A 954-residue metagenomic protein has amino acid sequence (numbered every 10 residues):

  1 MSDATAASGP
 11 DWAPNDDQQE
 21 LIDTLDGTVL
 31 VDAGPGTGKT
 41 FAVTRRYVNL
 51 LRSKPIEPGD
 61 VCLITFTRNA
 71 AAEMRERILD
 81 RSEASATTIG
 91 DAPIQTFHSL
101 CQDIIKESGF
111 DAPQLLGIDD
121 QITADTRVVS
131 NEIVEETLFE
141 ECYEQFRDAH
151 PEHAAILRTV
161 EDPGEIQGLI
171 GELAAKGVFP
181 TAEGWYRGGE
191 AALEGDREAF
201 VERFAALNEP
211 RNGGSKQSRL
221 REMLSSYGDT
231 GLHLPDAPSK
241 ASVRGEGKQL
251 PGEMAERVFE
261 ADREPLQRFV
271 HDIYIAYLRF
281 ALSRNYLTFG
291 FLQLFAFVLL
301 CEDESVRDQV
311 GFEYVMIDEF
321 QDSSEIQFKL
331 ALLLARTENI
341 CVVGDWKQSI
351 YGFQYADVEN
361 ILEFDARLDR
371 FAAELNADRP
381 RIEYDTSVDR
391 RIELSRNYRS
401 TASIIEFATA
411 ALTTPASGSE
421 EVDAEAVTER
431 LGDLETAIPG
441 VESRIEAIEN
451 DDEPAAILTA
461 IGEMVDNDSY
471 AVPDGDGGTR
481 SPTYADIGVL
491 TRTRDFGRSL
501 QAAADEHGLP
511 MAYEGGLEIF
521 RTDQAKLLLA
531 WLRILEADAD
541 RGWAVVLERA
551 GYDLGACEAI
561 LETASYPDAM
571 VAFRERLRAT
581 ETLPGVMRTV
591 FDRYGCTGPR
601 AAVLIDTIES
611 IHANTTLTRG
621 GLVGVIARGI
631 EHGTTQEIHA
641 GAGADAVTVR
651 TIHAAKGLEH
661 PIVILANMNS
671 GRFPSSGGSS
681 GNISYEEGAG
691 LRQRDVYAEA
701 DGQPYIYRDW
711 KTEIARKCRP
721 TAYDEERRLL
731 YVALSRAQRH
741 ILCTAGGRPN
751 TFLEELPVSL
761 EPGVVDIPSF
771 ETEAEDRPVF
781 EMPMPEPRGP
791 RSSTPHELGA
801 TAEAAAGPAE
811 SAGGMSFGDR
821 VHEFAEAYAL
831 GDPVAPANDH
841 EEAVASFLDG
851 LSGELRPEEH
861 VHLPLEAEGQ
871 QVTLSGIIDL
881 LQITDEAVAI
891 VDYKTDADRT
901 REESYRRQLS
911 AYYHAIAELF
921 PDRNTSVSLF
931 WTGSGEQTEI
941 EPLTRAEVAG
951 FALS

Functional and structural regions predicted by a protein language model:
S2-E76, M316-I317, Q321-V342, W346-D538 (+2 more regions): Conserved motor-region signature of P-loop NTPase helicases/translocases
S2-T37, F41-A42, D60-C62, E161-M316 (+3 more regions): Accessory N-terminal region flanking or inserted into the helicase ATPase core in nucleic-acid motor proteins
P58-N208, E359-E363: Conserved P-loop NTPase-based nucleic-acid remodeling module centered on helicase motor cores
D103, S108-L116, F295-V310, S324-F328: Conserved RecA-like ASCE ATPase "motif II neighborhood" in helicase/translocase motors
N285, E823-I890, D896, T900 (+4 more regions): Catalytic cores of nuclease domains that cleave nucleic-acid phosphodiester backbones
G352, A447, D474-T479, L517 (+7 more regions): Short, contiguous acidic/charged loop-to-helix segments that flank catalytic cores in large enzymes
T483, Q501-A502, L529-R736, H740 (+1 more regions): Conserved helicase C-terminal RecA-like lobe
V647, R748-I878, Q882-I883: Nuclease catalytic cores
